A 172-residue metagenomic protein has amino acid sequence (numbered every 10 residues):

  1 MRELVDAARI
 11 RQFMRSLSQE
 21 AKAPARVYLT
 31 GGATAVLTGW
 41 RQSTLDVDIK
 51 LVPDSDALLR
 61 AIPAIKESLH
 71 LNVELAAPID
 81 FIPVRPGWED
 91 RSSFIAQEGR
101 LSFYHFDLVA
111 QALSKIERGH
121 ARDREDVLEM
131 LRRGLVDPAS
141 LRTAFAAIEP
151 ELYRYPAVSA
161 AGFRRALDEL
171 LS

Functional and structural regions predicted by a protein language model:
M1-S172: Compositionally biased terminal segments of proteins
